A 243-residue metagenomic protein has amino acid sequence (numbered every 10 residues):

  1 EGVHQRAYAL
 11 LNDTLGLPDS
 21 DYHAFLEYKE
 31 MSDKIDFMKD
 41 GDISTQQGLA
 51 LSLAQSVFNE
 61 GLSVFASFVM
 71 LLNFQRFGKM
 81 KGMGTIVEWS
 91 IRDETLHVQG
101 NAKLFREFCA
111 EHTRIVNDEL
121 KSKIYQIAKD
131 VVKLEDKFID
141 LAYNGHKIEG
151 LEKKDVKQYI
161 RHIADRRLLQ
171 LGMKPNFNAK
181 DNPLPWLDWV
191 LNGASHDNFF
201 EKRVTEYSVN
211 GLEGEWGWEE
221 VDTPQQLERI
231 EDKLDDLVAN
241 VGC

Functional and structural regions predicted by a protein language model:
G2-C243: Non-heme di-metal
